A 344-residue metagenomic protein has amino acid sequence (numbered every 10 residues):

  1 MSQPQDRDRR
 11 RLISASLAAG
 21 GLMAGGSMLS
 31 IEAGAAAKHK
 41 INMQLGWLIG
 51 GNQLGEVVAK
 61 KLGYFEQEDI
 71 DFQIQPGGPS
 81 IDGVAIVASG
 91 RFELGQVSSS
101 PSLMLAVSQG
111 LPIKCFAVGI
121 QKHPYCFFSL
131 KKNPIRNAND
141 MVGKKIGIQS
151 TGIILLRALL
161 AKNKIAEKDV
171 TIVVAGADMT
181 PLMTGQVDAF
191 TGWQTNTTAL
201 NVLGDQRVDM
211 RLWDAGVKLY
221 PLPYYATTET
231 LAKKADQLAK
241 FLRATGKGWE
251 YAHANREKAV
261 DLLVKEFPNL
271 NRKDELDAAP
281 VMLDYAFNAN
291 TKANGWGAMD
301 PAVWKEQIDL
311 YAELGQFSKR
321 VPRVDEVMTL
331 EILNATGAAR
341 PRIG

Functional and structural regions predicted by a protein language model:
M1-R7: Secretory targeting signals
D8-R9, N137: Residues that mark the N-terminal boundary/hinge immediately upstream of a DNA-recognition element
R11-E32: N-terminal export signals
A36-T184, D188-Q194, D205, M210-R211 (+1 more regions): Short, glycine-/small- and polar/acidic-enriched structural segments that line small-molecule recognition paths
I74, T171-I172, T180-A189, L200-D209 (+8 more regions): A residue-level marker of the well-folded mature domains of exported/periplasmic proteins
G119-S129, N201-L231, L242, P280-Y285: Periplasmic-binding protein-like
A232-Q316: Secondary-structure end/capping motifs
W304-G344: Conserved C-terminal helix/tail region of periplasmic/extracytoplasmic solute-binding proteins
